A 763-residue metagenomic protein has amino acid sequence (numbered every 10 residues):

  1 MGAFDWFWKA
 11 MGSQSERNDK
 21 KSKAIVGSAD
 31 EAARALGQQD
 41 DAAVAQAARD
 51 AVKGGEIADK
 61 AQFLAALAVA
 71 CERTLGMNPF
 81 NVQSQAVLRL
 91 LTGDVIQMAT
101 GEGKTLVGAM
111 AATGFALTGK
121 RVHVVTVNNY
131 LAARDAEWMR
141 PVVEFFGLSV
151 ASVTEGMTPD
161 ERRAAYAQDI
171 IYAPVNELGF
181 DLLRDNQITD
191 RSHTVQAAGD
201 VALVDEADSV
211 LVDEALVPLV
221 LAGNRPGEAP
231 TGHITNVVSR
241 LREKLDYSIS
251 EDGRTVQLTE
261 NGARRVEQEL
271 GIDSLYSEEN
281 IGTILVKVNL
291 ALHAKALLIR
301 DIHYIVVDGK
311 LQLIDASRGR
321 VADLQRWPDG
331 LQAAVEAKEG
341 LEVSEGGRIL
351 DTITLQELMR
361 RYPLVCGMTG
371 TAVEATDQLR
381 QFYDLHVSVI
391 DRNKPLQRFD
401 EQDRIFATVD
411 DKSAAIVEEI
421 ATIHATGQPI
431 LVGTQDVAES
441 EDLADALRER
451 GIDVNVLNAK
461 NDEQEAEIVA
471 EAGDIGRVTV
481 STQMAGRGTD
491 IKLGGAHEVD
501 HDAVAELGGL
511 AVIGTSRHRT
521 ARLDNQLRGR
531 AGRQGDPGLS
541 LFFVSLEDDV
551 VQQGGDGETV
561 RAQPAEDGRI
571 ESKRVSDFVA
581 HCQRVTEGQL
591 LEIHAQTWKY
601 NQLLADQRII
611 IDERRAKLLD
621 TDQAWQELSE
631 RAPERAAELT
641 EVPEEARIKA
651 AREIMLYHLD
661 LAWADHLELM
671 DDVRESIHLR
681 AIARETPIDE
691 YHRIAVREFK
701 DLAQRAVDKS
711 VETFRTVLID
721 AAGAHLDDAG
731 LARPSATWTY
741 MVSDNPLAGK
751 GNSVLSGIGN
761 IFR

Functional and structural regions predicted by a protein language model:
M1-P564, D612-E613: Conserved P-loop NTPase motor core
I305, G309-Q312, R320-Q325, Q534 (+2 more regions): Extended, charged helical/alpha-beta scaffold domains that provide interaction surfaces
